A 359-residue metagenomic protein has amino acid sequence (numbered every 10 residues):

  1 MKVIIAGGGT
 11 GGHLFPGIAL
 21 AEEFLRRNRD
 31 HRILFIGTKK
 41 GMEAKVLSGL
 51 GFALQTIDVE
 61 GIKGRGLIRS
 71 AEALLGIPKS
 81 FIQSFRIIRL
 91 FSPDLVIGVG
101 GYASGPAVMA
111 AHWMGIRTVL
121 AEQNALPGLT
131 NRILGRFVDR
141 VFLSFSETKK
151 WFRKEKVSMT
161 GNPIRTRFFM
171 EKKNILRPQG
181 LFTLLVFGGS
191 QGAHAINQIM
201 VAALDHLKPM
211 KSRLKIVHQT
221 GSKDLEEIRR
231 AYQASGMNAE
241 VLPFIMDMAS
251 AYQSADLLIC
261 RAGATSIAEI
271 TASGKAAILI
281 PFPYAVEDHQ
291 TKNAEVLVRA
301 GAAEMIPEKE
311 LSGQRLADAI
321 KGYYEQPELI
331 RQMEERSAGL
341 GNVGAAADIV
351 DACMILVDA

Functional and structural regions predicted by a protein language model:
V3-G8, D30-G76, S222-D224, K309: Conserved nucleotide-sugar phosphate-binding/catalytic loop shared by glycosyltransferases and other
G41, V46, L50, K172-L258 (+3 more regions): Donor-nucleotide binding loops and adjacent catalytic segments primarily of GT-B fold Leloir glycosyltransferases
M42, A53, H112-K173: Active-site-proximal region of nucleotide-activated glycan assembly enzymes, centered on histidine/acidic-rich loops
Q83-V96, A103-V119, R132-F137: Glycosyltransferases and closely related glycan-assembly transferases that use nucleotide-activated donors
P93-L95, Q253-A268, K275-A276: Acidic donor-binding loop of glycosyltransferase active sites
E304-P307, L311-E328: C-terminal "capping" alpha-helix adjacent to the active site of nucleotide-linked donor transferases in cell-envelope
L329-V343: A short, well-ordered alpha-helix in the C-terminal region of glycosyltransferases
N342-A359: C-terminal alpha-helical cap of glycosyltransferases
